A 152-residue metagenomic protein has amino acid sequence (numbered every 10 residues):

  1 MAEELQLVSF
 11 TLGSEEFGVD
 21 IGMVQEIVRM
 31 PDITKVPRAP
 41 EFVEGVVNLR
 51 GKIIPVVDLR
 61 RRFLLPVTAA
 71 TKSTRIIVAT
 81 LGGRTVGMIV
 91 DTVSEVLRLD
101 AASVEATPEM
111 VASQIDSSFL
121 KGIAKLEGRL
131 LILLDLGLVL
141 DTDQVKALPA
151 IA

Functional and structural regions predicted by a protein language model:
M1-A152: An acidic, low-aromatic, low-complexity terminal/linker signal
